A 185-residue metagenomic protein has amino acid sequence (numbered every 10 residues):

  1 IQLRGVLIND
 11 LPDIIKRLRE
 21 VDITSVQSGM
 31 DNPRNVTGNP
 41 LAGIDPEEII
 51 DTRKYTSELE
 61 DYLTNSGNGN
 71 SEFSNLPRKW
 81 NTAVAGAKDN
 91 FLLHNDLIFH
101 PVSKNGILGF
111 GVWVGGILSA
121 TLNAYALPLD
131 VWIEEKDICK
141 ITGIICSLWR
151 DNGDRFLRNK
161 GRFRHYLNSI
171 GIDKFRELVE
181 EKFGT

Functional and structural regions predicted by a protein language model:
I1-T185: Peripheral terminal and linker regions in Fe-S/redox and tRNA-modifying enzymes
